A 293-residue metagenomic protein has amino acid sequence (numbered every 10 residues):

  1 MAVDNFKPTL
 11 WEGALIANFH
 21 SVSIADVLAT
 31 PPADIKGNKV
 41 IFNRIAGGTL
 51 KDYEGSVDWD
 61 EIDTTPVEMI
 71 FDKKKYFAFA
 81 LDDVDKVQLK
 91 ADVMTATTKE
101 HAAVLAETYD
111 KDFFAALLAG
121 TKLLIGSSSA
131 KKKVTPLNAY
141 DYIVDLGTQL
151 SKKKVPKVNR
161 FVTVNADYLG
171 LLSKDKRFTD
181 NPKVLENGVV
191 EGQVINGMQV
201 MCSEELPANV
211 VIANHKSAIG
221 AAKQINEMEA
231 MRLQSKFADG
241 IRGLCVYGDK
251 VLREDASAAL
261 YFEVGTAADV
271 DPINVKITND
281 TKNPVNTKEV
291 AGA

Functional and structural regions predicted by a protein language model:
A2-L50, D60-A78, V134, D175-A293: Sequence/fold signature of self-assembling virion shell proteins
F42, T64-L124, K153-V155, N159-V162 (+1 more regions): Long, contiguous amphipathic alpha-helices that act as assembly "spine/axial" helices in icosahedral shell and virion
D52-Y53, L172: Residues that scaffold the ATP/ADP-binding catalytic core of kinase and kinase-like folds
E54-D60, H101: Short, polar loop/linker segments at the starts of domains and inter-domain junctions
V57, A115-A116, A256: Residue-level detector of alpha-helical recognition elements and their boundaries
V84-K152, Y261-D280, P284, E289-G292: Alpha-helical scaffold segments that mediate packing/assembly in large oligomeric complexes
L118-A119, D167-L171, P207, A293: Short, catalytically relevant binding-site loops at active-site mouths
K122-E191: Extended, solvent-exposed, turn-rich assembly/linker loops in the middle of proteins
